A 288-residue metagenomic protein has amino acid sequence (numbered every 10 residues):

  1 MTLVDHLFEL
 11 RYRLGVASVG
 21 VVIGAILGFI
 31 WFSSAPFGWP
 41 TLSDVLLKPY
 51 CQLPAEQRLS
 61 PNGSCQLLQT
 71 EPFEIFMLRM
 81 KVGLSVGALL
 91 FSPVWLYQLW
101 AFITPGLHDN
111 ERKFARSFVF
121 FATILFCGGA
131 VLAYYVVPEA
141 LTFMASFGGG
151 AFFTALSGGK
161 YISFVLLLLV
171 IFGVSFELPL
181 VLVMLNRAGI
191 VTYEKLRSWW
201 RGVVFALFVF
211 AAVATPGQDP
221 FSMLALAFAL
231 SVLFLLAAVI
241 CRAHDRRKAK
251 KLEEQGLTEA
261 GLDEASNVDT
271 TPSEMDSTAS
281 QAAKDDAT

Functional and structural regions predicted by a protein language model:
M1-T288: Membrane topogenic/interface segments and analogous intrinsically disordered interaction regions
